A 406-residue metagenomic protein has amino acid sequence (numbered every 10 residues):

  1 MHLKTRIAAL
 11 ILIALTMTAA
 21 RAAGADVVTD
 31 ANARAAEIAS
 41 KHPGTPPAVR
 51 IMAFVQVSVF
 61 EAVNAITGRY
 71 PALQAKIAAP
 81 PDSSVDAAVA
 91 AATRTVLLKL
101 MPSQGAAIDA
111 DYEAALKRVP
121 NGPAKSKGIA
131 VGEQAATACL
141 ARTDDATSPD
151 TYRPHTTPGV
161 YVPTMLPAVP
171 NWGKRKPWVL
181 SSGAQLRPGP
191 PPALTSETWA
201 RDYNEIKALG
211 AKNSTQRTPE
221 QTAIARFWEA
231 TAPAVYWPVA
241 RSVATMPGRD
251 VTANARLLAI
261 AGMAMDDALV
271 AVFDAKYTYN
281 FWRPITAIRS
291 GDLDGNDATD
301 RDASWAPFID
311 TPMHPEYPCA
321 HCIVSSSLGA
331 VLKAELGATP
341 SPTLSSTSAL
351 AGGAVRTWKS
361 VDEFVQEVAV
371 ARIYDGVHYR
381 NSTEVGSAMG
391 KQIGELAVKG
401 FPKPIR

Functional and structural regions predicted by a protein language model:
M1-A9: Bacterial N-terminal signal peptides that target proteins for export
A8-T18: Bacterial N-terminal signal peptides
A23-R406: Acidic/polar surface patches and capping/hinge elements
